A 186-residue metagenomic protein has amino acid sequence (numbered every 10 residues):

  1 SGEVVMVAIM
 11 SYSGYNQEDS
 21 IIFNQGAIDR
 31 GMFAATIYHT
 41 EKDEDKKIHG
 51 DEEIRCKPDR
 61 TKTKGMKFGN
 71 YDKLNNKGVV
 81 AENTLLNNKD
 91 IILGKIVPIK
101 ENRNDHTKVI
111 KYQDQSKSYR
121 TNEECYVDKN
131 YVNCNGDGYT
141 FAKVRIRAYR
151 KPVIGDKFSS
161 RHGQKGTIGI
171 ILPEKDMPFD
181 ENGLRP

Functional and structural regions predicted by a protein language model:
S1-P186: Conduit-forming functional cores of very large proteins
